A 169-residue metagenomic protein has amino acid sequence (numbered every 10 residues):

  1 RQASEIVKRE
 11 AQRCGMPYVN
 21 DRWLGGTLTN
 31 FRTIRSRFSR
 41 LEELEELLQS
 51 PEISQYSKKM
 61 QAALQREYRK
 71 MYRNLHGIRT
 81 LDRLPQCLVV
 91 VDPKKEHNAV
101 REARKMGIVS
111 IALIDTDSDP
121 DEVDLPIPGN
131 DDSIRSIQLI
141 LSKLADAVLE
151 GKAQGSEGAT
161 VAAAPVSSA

Functional and structural regions predicted by a protein language model:
R1-N74, I78-P85, E96-S110, D115-K152 (+1 more regions): Acidic-enriched and Gly/Ser
A162-A169: Acidic, low-complexity intrinsically disordered tails
